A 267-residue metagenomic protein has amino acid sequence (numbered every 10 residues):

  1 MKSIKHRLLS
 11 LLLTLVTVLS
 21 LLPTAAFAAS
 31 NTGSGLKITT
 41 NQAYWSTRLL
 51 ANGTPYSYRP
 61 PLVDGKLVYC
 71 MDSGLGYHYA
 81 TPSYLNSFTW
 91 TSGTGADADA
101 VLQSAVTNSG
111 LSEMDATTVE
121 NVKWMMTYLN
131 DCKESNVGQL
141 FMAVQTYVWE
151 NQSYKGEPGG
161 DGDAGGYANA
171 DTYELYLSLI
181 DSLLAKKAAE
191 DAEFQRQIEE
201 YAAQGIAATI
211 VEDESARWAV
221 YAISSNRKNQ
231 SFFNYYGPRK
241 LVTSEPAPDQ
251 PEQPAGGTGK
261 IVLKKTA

Functional and structural regions predicted by a protein language model:
M1-L12: Bacterial N-terminal signal peptides that target proteins for export
L9, V18-F27: C-terminal segment of classical bacterial N-terminal signal peptides
L22-A25, E252, K264: Short, intrinsically disordered, low-complexity terminal segments
A29-P246: Short, surface-exposed polybasic-aromatic patches that bind anionic ligands, especially phosphate groups
A247-T258: Short, polar/proline-rich extracytoplasmic segments that appear immediately after membrane translocation
G259-T266: A short, amphipathic beta-strand motif
